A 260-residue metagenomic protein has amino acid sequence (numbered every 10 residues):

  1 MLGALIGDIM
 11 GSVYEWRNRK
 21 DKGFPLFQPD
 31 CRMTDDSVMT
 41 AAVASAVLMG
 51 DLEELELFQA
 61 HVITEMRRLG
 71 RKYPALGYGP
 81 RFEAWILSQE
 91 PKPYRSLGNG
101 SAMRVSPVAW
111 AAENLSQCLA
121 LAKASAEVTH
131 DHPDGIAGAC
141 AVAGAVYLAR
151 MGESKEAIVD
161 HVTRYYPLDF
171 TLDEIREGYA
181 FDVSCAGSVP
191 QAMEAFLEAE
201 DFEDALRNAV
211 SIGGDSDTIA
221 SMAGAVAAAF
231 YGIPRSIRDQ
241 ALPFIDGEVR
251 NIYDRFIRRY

Functional and structural regions predicted by a protein language model:
M1-Y260: Structured, active/binding-site neighborhoods that engage oxygen-rich ligands
